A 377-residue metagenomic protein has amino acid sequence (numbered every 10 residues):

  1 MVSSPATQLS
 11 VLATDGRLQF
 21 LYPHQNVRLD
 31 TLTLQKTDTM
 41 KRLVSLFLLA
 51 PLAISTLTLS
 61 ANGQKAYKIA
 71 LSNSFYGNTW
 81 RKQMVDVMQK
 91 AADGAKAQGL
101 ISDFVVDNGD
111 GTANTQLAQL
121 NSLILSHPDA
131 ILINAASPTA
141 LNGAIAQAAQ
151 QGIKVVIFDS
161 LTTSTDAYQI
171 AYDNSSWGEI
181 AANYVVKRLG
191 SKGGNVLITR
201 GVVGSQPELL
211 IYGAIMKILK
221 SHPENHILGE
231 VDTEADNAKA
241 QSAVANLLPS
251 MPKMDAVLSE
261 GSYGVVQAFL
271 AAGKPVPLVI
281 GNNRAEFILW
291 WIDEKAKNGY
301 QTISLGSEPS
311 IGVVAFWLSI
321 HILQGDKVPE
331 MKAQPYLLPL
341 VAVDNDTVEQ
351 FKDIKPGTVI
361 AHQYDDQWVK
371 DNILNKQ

Functional and structural regions predicted by a protein language model:
M1-K68, L125, A146-Q151, D371-Q377: Short, low-complexity disordered leader/linker segments with a strong preference for bacterial N-terminal type II
K65-Y67, P207, I218-L219, S307 (+1 more regions): Hinge/cleft segment of the Venus flytrap/periplasmic-binding protein
K68-A95, F104-L117, S126, N134-P138 (+3 more regions): Extracytoplasmic "Venus flytrap"
S74-M84, D173-N174, A181, L197-I218 (+2 more regions): Extracytoplasmic ligand-binding site segments that recognize negatively charged/polar headgroups
A95-G109, L197-I198, L219-N237: Short beta-strand elements in bilobed, periplasmic/extracellular small-molecule ligand-binding domains
Q116, I170-N195, A240-Q241, A285-W290 (+1 more regions): Hydrophobic alpha-helical segments within soluble ligand-binding/sensing domains
N121, L125, D129-A149, I215 (+1 more regions): Hydrophobic alpha-helical
P138-S176, E286-K297: Flexible loop/hinge segments that line or gate small-molecule binding clefts
